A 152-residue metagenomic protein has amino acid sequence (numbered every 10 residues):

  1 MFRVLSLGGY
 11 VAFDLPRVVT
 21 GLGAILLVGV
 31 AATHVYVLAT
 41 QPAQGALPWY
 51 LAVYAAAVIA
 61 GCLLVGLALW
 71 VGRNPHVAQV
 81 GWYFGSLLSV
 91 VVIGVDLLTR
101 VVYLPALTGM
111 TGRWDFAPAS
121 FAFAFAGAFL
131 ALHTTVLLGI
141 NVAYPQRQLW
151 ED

Functional and structural regions predicted by a protein language model:
F2-D152: Membrane-interface extramembranous regions
